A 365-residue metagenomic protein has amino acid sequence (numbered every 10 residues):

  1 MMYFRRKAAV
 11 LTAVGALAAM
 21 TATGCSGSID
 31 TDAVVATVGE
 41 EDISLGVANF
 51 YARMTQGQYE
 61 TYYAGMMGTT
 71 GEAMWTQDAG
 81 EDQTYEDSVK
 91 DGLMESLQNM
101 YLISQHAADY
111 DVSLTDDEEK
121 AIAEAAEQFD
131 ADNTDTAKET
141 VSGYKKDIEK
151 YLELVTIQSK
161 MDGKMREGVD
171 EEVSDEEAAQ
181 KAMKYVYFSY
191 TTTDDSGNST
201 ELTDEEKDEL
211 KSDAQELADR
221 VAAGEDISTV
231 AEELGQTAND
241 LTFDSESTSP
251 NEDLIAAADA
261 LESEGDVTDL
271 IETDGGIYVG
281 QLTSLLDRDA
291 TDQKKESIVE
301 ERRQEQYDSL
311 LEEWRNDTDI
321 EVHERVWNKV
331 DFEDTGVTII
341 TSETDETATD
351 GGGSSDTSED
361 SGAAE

Functional and structural regions predicted by a protein language model:
M2-T12: Bacterial N-terminal signal peptides that target proteins for export
T21-G24: C-terminal motif of bacterial Sec signal peptides marking the signal peptidase cleavage site
G27-S142: N-terminal targeting/tethering segments
I29-T31, T134-E209, Q215-E216, E232 (+1 more regions): PPIase-associated folding chaperone regions across multiple families
A33-V38, A79-M94, I103-S113, G143-I148 (+4 more regions): Second-shell loop/turn segments in exported
E41, A48, R53, F188-T193 (+3 more regions): Solvent-exposed coil/turn segments that connect beta secondary-structure elements in extracytoplasmic/periplasmic
S212-L254, D289: Peptidyl-prolyl cis-trans isomerase
